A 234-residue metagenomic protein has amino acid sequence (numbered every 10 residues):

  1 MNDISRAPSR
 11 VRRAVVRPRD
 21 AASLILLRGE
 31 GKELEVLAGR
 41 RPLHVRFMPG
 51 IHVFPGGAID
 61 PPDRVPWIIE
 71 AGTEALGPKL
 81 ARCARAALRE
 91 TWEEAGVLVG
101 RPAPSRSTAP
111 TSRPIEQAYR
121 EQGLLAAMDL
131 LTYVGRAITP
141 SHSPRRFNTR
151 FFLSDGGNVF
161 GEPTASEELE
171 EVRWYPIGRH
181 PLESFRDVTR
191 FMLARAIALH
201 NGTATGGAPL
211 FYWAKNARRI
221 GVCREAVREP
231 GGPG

Functional and structural regions predicted by a protein language model:
M1-G234: N-terminal leader/linker segments that precede catalytic domains of diphosphate-processing enzymes
